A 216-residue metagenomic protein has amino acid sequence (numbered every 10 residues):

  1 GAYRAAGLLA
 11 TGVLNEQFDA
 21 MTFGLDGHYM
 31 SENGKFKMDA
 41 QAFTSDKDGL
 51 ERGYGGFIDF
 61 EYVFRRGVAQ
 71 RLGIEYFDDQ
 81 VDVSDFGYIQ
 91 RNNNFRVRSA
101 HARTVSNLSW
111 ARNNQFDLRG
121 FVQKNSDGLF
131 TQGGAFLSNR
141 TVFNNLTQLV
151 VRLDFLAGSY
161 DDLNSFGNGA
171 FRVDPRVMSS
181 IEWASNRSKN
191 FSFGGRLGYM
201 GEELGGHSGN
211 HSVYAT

Functional and structural regions predicted by a protein language model:
G1-F18: A conserved hydrophobic secondary-structure block that centers on an alpha-helix together with its immediately flanking
G7, A20-G24, G55, E61: Small-side-chain structural scaffolding
F18-G24, L204-H207: Contiguous transmembrane helix-bundle modules in multi-pass membrane proteins
M30: Beta-strand-dominated lipid-handling architectures at cellular/organellar boundaries
N33, K37-T216: Exposed, low-structure sequence patches enriched in small/polar residues
